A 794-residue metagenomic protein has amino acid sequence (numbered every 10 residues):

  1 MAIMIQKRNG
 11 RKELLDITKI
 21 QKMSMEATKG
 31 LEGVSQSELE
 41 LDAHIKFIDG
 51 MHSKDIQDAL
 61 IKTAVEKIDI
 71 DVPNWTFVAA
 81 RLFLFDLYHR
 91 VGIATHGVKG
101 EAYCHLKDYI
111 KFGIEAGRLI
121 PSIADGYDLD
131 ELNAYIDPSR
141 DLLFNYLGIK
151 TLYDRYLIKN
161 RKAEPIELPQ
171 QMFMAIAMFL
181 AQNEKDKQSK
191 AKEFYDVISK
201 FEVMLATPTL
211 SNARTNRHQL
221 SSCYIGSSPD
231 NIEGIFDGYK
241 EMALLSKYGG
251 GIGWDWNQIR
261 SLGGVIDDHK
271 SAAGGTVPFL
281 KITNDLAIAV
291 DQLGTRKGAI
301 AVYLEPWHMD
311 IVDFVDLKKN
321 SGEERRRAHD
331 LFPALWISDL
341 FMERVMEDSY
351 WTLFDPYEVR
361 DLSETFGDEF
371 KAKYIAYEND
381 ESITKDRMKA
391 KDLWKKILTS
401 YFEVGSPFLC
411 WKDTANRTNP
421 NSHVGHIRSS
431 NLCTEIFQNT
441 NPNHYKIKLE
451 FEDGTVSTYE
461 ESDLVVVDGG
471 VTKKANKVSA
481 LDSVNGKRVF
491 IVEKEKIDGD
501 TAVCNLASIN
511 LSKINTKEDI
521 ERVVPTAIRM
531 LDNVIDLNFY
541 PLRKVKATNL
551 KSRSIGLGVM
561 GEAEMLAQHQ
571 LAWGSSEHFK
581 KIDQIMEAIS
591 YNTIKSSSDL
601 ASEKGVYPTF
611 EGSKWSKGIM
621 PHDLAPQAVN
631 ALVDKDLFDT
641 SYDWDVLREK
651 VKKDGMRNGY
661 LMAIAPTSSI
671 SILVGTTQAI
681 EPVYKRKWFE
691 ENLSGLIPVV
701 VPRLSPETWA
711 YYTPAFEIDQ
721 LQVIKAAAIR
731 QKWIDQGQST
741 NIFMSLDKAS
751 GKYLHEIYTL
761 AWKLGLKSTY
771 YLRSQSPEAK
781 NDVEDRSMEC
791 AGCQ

Functional and structural regions predicted by a protein language model:
R11, V34-M174, S189-D196: Core nucleic-acid recognition elements
R11-L15, E164-E167, S189, P208-N216 (+15 more regions): Alpha-helix capping and helix-loop boundary segments enriched in small/acidic/polar residues
D42-A43, I61-A64, F77-F85, V197 (+12 more regions): A glycine-rich phosphate-binding loop feature that marks nucleotide/adenosyl-phosphate handling sites
W75-A116, K150, I337-F341, E358 (+9 more regions): Terminal amphipathic helices with adjacent charged low-complexity linkers/tails
P121-T151, F437-Q438, L531, I535-D536 (+3 more regions): Catalytic alpha/beta core of large soluble enzyme barrels
I158, Q171-A191, Y195-S221, I225-D268 (+7 more regions): Function-dense linear segments that define catalytic or interfacial modules in macromolecule-processing proteins
P208, T215, V524-K546, L550 (+3 more regions): Internal maturation/activation junctions in enzymes
D316-L317, R325, H329-I397, Y401-V404 (+1 more regions): Polar, glycine-rich mid-to-C-terminal structural blocks that act as macromolecule-binding/assembly scaffolds
